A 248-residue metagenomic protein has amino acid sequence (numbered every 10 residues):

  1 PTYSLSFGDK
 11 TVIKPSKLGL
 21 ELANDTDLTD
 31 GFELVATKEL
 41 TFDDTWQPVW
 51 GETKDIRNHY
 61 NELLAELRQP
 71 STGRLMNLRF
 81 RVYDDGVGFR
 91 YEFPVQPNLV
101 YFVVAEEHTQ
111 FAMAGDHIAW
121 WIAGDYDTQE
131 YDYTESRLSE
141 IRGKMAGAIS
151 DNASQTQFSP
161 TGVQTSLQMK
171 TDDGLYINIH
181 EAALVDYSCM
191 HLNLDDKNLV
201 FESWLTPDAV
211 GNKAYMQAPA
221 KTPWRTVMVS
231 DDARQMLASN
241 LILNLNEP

Functional and structural regions predicted by a protein language model:
P1-E247: N-terminal accessory beta-strand-rich subdomains and adjacent acidic, glycine-rich linkers that precede catalytic cores
